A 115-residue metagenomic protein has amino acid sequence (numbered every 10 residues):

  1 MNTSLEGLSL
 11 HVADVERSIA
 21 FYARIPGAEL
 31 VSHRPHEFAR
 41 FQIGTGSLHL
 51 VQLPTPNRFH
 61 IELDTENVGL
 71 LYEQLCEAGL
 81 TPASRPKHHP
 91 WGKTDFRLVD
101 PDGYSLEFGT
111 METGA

Functional and structural regions predicted by a protein language model:
M1-I19, S47, F59-L63, E112-A115: N-terminal beta-strand motif that seeds the catalytic metal site of vicinal oxygen chelate
G7, C76-A115: Vicinal oxygen chelate
R17, V68-Y72: Short, conserved charged micro-motifs
S18-A23, L75, G103: Conserved active-site tyrosine of GNAT-family acetyltransferases
G27-S32, P82-R85: Short secondary-structure junctions
E29-F59, S105-T110: Conserved short beta-strand elements that form part of the metal-binding/catalytic scaffold of enzyme active sites
